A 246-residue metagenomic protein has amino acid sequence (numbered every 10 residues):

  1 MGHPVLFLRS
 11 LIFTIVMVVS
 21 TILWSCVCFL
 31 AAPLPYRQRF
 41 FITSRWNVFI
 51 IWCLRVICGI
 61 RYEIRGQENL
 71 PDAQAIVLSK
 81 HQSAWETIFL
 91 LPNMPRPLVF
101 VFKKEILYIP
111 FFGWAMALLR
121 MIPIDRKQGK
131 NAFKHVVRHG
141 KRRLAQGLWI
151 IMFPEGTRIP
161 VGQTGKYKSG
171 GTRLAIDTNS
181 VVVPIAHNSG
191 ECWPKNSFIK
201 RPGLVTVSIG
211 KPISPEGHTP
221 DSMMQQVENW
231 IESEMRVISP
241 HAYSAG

Functional and structural regions predicted by a protein language model:
M1-A32, R45, E68-L70, S222-G246: Membrane-interfacial terminal anchoring regions of lipid-handling membrane enzymes
P4-F7, F133-G246: Non-catalytic C-terminal accessory region of glycerolipid acyltransferases and related lyso-lipid remodeling enzymes
T21, S25-V48, R55-I57, P71-G129: Catalytic core of membrane glycerolipid acyltransferases/transacylases, capturing the structured, soluble-facing
L54-R55, M116, R143, A175: A generic structural signal for well-ordered alpha-helical segments
Y62-I64, V207: Generic structural signal for residues in well-ordered beta-strands
I64, I122-D125, P215: Short acidic-hydrophobic, aromatic-tinged amphipathic segments that line or gate anion-handling sites
Q67-P71, I199-K200: A short beta-turn/loop motif at secondary-structure boundaries
